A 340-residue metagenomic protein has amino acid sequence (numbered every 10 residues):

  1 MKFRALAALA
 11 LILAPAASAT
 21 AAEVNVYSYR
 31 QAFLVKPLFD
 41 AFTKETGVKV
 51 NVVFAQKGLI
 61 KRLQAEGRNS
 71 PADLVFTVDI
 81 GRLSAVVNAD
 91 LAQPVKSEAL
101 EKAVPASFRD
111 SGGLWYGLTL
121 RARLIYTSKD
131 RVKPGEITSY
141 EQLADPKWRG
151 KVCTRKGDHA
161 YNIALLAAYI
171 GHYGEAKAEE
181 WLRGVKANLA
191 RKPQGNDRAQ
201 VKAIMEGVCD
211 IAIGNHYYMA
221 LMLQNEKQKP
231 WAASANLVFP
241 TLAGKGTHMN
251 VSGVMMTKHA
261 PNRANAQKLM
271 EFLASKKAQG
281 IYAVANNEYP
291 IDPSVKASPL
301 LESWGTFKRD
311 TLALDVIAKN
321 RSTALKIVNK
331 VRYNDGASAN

Functional and structural regions predicted by a protein language model:
A21-A85: Early extracytoplasmic/lumenal segment of secretory-pathway proteins
Y27-R30, S111-G112, T127-K129, G135 (+3 more regions): Short beta-strand->loop
S70-V75, Q93-I125, E141, K151-C153: A structural signal for short loop-to-beta-strand junctions that line the ligand-binding cleft of periplasmic/secreted
I80-L91, D110-T138, L166-A167, M249-M255: Periplasmic solute-binding protein
A92-E101, L114-Y116, E141, K229-H248 (+1 more regions): Short beta-strand->loop
A168, Y173-P240: Ligand-binding pocket segment of bilobal, Venus flytrap-like solute-binding proteins
S252-L312: Mature extracytoplasmic/periplasmic domains
D310-N340: Conserved C-terminal helix/tail region of periplasmic/extracytoplasmic solute-binding proteins
